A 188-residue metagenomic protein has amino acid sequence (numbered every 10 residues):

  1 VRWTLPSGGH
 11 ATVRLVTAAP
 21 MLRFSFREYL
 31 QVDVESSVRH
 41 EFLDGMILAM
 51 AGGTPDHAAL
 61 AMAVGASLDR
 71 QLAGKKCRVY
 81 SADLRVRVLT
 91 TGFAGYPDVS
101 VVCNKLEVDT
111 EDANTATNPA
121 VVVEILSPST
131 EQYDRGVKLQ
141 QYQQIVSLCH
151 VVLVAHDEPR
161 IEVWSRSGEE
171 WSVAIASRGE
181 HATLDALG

Functional and structural regions predicted by a protein language model:
V1-G188: Gly/Pro/Ser/Thr-rich low-complexity, intrinsically disordered segments predominantly at protein N-termini
